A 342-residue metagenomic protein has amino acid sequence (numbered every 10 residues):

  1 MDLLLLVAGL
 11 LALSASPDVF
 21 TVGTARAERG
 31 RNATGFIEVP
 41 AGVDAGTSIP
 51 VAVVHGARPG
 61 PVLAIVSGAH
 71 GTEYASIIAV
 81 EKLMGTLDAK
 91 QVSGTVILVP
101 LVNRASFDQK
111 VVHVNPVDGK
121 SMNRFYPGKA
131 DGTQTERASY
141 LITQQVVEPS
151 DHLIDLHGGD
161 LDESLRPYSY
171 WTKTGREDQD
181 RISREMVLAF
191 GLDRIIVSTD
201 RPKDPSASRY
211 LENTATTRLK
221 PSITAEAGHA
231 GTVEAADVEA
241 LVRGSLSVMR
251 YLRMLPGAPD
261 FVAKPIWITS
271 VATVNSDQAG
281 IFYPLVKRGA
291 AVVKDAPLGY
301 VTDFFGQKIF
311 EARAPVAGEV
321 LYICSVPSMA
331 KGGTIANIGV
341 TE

Functional and structural regions predicted by a protein language model:
L5-A15: Hydrophobic h-region of N-terminal signal peptides that target proteins for export in Gram-negative bacteria
L13-E342: Structured catalytic-domain cores with a bias toward divalent-metal coordination
